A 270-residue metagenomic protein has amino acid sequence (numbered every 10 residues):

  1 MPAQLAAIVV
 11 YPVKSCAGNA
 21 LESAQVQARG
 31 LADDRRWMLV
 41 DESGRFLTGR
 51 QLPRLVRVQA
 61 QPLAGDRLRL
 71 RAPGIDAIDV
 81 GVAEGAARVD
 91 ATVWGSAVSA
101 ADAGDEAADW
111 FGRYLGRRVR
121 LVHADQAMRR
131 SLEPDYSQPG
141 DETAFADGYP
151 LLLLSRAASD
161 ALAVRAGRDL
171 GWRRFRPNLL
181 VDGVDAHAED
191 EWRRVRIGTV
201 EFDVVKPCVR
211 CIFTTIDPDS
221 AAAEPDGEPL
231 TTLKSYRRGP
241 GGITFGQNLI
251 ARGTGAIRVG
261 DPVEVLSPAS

Functional and structural regions predicted by a protein language model:
M1-S270: Metal-cofactor-dependent catalytic cores
